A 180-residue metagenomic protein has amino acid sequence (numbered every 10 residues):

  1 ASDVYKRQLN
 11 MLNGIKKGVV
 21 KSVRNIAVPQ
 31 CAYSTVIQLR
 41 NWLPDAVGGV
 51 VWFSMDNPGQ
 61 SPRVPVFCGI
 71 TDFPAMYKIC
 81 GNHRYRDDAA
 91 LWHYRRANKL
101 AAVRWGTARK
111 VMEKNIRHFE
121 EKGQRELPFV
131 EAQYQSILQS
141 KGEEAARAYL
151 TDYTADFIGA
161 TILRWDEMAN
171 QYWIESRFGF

Functional and structural regions predicted by a protein language model:
A1-Y5: Short, small-residue-biased leader/transition segments that mark boundaries at the very start of proteins
K6-P128: Substrate-recognition/cap regions that form aromatic- and gly/pro-loop-enriched pockets for small-molecule ligands
I116-F180: Histidine-centered catalytic/metal-binding microenvironments
